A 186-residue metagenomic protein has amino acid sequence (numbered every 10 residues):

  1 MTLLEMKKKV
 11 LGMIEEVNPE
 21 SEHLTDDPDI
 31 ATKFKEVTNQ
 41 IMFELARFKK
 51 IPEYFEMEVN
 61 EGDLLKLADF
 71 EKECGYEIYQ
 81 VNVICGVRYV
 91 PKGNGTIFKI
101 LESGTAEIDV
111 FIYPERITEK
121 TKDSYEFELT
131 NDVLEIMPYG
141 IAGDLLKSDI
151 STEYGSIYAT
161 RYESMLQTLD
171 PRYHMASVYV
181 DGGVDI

Functional and structural regions predicted by a protein language model:
M1-I186: Glycine-enriched, solvent-exposed interface loops adjoining structured elements
